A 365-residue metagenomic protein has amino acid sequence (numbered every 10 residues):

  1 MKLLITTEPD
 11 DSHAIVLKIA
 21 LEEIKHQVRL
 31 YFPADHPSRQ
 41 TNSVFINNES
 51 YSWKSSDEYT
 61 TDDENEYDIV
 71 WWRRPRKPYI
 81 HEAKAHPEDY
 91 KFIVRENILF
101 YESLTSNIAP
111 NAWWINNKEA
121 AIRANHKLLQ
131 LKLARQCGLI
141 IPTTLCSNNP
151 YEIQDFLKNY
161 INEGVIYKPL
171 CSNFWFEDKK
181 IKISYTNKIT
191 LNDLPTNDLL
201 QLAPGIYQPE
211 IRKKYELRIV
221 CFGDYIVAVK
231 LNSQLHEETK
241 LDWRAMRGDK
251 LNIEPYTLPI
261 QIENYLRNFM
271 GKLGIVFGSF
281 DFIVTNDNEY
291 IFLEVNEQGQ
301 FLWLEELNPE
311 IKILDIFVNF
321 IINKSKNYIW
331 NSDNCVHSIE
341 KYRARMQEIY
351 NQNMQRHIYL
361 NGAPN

Functional and structural regions predicted by a protein language model:
M1-L4: Extreme N-terminal starter segment of soluble prokaryotic enzymes
E8-I19, P33-I141, Q154-D155: Conserved N-proximal alpha/beta basic substrate-recognition cap immediately N-terminal to, or forming the N-lobe
I24-R29, E66: A generic structural motif
I46-E49, C221-Y225, T285-N288: Short acidic-glycine loop/turn motifs at beta-strand connectors
D89-E96, D249-T257: A short acidic, glycine-rich active-site loop that binds or catalyzes chemistry on phosphate/adenosine moieties
L129, L133-Y185: Loop-centered beta-sheet repeat module
Y160-P255: Phosphate-binding site of ATP-dependent enzymes
E254-Q261, M270-I275, V284-N365: C-terminal active-site "lid" helix and adjoining low-complexity regulatory extension at the edge of ATP-using catalytic
